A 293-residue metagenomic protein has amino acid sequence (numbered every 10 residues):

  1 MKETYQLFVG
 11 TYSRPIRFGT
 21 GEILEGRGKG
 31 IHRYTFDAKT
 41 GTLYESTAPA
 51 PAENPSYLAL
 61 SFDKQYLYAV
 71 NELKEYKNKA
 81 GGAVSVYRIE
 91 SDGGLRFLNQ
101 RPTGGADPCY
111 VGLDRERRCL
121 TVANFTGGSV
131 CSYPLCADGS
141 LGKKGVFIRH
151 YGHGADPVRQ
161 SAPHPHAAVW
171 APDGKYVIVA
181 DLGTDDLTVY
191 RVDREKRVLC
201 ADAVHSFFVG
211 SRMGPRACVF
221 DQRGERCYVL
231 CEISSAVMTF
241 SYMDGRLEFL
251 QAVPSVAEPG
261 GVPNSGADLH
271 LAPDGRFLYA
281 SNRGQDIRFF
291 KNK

Functional and structural regions predicted by a protein language model:
Y5-G26, V70-A83: Short, conserved, GDST-rich strand-edge loop motifs in beta-rich repeat architectures
S13-R17, E72-K77, T126-S129, T184-D186 (+2 more regions): Short glycine/acidic-enriched loop and turn motifs that connect beta-strands
Y34-G41, Y87-G94, S132-G142, Y190-L199 (+2 more regions): Short loop/turn segments immediately following beta-strands, especially the blade-tip and inter-blade linker loops
Y44-P51, R96-P102, G142-G152, L199-F207 (+1 more regions): Beta-propeller fold detector
Y44-R117: Blade-loop segments of beta-propeller domains
E53-F62, G104-C119, Y151-G174, V209-R226 (+1 more regions): Beta-rich, blade/repeat-based domains predominating in secreted/periplasmic proteins but also intracellular
G174-S234: Loop-centered beta-sheet repeat module
